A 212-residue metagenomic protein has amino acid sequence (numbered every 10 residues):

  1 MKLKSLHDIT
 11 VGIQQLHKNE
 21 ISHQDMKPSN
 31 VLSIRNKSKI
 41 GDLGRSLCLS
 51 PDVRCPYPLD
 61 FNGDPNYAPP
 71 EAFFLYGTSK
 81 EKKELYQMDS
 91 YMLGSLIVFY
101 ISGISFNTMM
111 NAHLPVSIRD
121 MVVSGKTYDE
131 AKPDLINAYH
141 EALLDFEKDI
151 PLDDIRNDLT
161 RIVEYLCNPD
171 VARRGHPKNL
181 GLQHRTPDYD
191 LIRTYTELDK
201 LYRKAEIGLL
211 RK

Functional and structural regions predicted by a protein language model:
S5-L6: Activation segment signature within eukaryotic-like protein kinase domains
I13, H17-S33: Catalytic-loop of the protein kinase fold
S29, I34-N66: Activation segment/activation loop of eukaryotic-type protein kinase catalytic domains
N62-E81: Protein kinase subdomain VIII
Y76-S90, S95-I150: Conserved C-lobe activation region of Hanks-type protein kinase-like domains
D154-N168: Conserved C-terminal C-lobe helix
C167-L180: A conserved short helix/loop substructure at the end of the activation segment of eukaryotic-like protein kinase domains
L180-K212: Regulatory extensions appended to serine/threonine kinase catalytic cores
